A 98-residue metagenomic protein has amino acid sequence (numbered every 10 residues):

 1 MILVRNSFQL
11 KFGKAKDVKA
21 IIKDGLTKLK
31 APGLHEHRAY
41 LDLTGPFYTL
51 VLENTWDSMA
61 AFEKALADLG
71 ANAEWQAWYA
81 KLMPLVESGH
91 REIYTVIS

Functional and structural regions predicted by a protein language model:
M1-I2, S98: Absolute protein N-terminus
I2-F8: Active-site-flanking beta-strand signature of metal-NTP-handling nucleotidyl enzymes and homologous cyclase-like
R5, T49-V51, S88: Broad gene-expression machinery/nucleic-acid interaction feature
Q9, E53-T55: Short hydrophobic/aromatic beta-strand micro-patches that form the beta-sheet surface supporting nucleotide- or nucleic
Q9-A20: Short, surface-exposed ligand-recognition loops at beta-strand->loop->(often short) alpha-helix junctions that present
A20-R38, T55-I93: An amphipathic, aromatic/His-enriched active-site/gating alpha helix that lines ligand/cofactor pockets
Y40-D42: N-terminal secretory/targeting leader peptides
T44-Y48: Short acidic/glycine-enriched loop/turn segments that link adjacent beta-strands
